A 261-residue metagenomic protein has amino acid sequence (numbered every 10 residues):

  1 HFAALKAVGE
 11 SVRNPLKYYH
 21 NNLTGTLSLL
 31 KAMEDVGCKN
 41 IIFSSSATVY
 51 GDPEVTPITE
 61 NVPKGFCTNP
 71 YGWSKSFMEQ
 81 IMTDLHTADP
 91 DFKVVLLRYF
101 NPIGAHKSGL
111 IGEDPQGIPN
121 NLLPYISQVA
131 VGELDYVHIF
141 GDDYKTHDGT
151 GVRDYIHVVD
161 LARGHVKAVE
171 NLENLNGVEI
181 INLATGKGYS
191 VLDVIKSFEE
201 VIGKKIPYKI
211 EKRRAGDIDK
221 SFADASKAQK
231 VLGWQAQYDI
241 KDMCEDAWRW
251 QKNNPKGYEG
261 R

Functional and structural regions predicted by a protein language model:
F2-K6, S45-S46: Conserved NAD(P)H cofactor-binding loop of Rossmann-fold oxidoreductase domains
A7-S11: Serine-hydrolase catalytic-loop signature spanning alpha/beta hydrolases and amidase-signature enzymes
R13, K17-K31, D35, K39-N40 (+2 more regions): Catalytic helix-loop patch of NAD(P)-dependent Rossmann-fold dehydrogenases
N40-I41, V94, V137, Y208: Hydrophobic/aromatic residues located in beta-strands of well-ordered beta-sheets within soluble catalytic
E54-T56, H106-I111, G151-V152, V194: Short aromatic-enriched loop/helix-cap "lid" or pocket-rim segments at secondary-structure transitions that line
L122-R261: C-terminal substrate-binding subdomain of Rossmann-fold SDR/epimerase-dehydratase oxidoreductases
